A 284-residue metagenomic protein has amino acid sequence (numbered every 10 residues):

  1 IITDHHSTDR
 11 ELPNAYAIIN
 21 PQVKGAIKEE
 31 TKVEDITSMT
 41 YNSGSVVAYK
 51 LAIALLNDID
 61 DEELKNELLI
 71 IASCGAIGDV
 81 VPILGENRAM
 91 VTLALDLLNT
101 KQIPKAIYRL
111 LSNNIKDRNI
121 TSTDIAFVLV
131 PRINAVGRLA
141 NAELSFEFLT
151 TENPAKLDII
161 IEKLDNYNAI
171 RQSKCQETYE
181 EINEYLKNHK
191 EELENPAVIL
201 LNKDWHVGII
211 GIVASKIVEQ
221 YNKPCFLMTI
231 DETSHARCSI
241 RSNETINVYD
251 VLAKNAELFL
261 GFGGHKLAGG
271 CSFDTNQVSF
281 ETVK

Functional and structural regions predicted by a protein language model:
I1, N14, T31, L56-V283: Hydrophobic helix-and-loop "lid/oligomerization" segment in the mid-to-C-terminal part of catalytic domains
I1-V47, N57, N66: Hydrophobic, small-residue-rich alpha-helical packing segments that form membrane-like cores
S43-K50, I212, K216: Short amphipathic alpha-helical face segments that pack within enzyme cores and frequently flank/anchor catalytic
I53: Cysteine-nucleophile active-site neighborhood
